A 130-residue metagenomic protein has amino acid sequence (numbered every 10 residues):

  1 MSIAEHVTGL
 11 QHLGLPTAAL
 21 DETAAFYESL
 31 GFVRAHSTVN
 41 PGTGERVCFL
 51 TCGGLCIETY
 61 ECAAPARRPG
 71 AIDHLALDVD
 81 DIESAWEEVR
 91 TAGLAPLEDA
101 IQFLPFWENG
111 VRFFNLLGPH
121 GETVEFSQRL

Functional and structural regions predicted by a protein language model:
M1-D21, I72-L75, S127-L130: N-terminal beta-strand motif that seeds the catalytic metal site of vicinal oxygen chelate
S2-A4, R90-L130: Vicinal oxygen chelate
E5-T8, L15-C56, S84, W107: Core segments of cupin and vicinal oxygen chelate
G9, R46, A71, R112: Beta-rich catalytic cores
L13-A25, I57-R67, R90-L94: Short N-terminal helix-initiation segments at or just after the protein's N-terminus
R34-P69, L116-Q128: Conserved short beta-strand elements that form part of the metal-binding/catalytic scaffold of enzyme active sites
A66-D78: Helix-adjacent hinge/juxtasegments
L75-E87: Mid-chain, well-packed structural core segment of small domains
